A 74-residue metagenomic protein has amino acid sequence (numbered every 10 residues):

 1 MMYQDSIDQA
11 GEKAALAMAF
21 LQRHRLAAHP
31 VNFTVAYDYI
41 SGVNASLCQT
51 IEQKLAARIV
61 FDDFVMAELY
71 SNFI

Functional and structural regions predicted by a protein language model:
M1-I74: Extended alpha-helical signaling linkers and dimerization cores that couple sensory/input modules to output catalytic
